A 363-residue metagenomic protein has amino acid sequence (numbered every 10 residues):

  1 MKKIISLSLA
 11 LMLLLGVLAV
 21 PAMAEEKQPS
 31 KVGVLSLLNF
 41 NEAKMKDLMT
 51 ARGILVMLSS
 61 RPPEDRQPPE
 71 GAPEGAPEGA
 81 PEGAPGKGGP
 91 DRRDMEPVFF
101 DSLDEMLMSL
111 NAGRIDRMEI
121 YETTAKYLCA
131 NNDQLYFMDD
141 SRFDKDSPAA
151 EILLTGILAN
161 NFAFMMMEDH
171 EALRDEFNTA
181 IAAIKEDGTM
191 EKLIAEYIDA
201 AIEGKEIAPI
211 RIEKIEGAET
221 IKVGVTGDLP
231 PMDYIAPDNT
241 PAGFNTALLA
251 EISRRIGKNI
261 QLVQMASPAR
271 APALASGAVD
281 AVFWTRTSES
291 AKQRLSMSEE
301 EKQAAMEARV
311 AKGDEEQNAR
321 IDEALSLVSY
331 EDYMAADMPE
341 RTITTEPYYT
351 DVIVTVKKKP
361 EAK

Functional and structural regions predicted by a protein language model:
I4-M23: Sec-dependent N-terminal signal peptides of Gram-positive bacterial secreted proteins and lipoproteins
E25-G53, S59-E70, D101, E122-L158 (+1 more regions): Acidic, polar ligand-binding/catalytic clefts
L35-L48, A218-A242: Short glycine-rich His-centered loop
E42-D65, P85-G88, P237-G257: Short, polar/charged alpha-helical segment
P63-P68, G89-P97, D175-G217: Ligand-binding clefts/hinges and TM-proximal coupling segments of bilobed small-molecule sensing domains
L110-N111, F164, F177, I252 (+1 more regions): Hydrophobic residues within well-ordered alpha-helices
D169-A180, F244: Short amphipathic alpha-helical coupling segments at ligand-binding clamshell hinges and other catalytic/signaling
I210-E213, M232-A247, D337-I343: Short, solvent-exposed loop/beta-turn-alpha elements that line the ligand-binding surface or hinge of extracytoplasmic
